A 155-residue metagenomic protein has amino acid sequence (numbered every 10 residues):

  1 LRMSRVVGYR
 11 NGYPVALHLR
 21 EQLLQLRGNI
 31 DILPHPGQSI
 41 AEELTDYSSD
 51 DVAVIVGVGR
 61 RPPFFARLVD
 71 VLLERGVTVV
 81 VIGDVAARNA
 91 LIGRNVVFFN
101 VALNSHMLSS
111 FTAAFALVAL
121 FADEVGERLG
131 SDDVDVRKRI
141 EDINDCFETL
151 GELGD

Functional and structural regions predicted by a protein language model:
L1-L129: Glycine-rich phosphate-binding loops that contact phosphosugars or nucleotide phosphates
L129-D155: Internal, active-site/partner-interface "lid" segment
